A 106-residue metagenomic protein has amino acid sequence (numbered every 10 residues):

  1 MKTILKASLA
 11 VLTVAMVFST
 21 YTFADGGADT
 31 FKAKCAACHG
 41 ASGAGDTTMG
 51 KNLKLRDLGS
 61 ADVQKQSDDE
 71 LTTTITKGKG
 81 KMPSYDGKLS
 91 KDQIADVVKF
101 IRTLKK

Functional and structural regions predicted by a protein language model:
M1-A24, T103-K106: Post-cleavage N-terminal segment of exported redox proteins
K2, C35-C38, A61-D62: A short linear-motif detector with a strong N-terminal bias
M16-T30, A61-Q64: Electrostatic cytochrome c docking/interface patches
V17-T20, A36-C38, L71-T73: Exposed boundary/loop context
A24, A44-G45, D69: A generic local structural motif
A28-K54, K77-K81, T103-K106: Periplasmic/extracellular electron-transfer cofactor-ligation site, primarily the c-type cytochrome heme-c attachment
N52-K105: Extracytoplasmic electron-transfer domains, predominantly the class I c-type cytochrome c fold
